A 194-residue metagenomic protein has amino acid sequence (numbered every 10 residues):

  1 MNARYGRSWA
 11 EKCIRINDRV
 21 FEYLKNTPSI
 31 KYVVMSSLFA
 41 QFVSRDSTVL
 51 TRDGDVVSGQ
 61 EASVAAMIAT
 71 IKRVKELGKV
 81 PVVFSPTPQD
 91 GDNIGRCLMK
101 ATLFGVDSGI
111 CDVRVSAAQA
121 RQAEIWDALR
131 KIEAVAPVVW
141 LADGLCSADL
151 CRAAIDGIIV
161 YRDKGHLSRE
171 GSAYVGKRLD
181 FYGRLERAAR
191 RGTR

Functional and structural regions predicted by a protein language model:
M1-R194: Extracellular glycan-modifying ectodomains
